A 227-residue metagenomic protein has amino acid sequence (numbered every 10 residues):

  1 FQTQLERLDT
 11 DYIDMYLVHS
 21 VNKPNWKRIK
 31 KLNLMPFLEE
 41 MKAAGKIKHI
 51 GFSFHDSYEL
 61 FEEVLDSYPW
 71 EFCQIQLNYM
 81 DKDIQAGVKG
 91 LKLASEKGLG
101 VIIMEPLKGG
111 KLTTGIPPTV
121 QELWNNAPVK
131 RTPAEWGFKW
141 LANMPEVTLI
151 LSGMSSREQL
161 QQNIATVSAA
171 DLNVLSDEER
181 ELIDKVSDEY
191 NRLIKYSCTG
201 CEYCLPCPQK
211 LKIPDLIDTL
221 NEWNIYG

Functional and structural regions predicted by a protein language model:
F1-K108, G115-Q121, P128-V129, A142-N143: Glycine/proline-rich, positively charged, aromatic-decorated active-site loop/lid region on the catalytic face
S67, K89-G227: Structured C-terminal cap/extension of enzyme domains
